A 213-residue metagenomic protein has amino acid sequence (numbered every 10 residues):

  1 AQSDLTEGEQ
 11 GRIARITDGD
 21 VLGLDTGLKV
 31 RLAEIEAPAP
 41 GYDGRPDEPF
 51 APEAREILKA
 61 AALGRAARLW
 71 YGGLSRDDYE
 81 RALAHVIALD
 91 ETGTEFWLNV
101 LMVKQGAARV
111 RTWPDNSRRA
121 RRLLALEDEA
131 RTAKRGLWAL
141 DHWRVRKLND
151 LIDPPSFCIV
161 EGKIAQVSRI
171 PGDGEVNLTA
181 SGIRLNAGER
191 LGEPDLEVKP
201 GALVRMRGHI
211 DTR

Functional and structural regions predicted by a protein language model:
A1-R213: Small beta-barrel nucleic-acid-binding modules, primarily SNase/OB-fold domains and secondarily Tudor-like barrels
